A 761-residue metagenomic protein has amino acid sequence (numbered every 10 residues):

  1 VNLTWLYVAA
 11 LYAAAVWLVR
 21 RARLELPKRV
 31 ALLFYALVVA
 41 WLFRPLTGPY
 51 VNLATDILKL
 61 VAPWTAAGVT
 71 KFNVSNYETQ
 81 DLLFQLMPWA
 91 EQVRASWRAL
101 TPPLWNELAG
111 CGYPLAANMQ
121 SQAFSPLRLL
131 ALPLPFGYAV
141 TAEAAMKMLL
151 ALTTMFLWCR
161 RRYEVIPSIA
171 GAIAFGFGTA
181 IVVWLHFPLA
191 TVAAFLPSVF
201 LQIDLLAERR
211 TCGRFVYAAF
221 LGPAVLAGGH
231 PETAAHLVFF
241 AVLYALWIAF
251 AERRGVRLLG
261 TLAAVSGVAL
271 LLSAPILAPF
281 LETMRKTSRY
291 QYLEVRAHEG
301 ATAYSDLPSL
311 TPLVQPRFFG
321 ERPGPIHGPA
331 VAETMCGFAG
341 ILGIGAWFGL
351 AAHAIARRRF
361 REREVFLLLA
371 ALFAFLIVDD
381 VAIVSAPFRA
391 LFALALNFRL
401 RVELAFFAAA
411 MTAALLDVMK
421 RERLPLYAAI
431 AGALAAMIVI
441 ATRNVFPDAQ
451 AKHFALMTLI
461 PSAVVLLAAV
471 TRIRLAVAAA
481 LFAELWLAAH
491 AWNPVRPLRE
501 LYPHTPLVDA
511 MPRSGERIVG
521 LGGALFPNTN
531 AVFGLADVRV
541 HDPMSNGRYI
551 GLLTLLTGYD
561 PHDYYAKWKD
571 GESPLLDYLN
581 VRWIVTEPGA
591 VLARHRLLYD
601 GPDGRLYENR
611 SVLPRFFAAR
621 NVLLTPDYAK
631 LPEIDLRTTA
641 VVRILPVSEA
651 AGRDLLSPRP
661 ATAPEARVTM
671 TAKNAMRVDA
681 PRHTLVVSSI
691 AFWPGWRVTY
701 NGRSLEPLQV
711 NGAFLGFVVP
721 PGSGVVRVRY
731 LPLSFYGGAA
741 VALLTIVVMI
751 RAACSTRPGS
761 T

Functional and structural regions predicted by a protein language model:
V1-L32, P188, A194, Q202 (+8 more regions): Contiguous transmembrane helix-bundle modules in multi-pass membrane proteins
Y7-P114, M284-T287, E333, N493 (+3 more regions): Hydrophobic alpha-helical membrane-insertion signals
Y7-Y12, N118-F124, Y138-T153, M335-L350 (+1 more regions): Hydrophobic alpha-helical transmembrane segments
V39-V51, W97-T101, N118, L127-Y138 (+7 more regions): Membrane-interface helix-loop junctions at the exits of transmembrane helices
P45-R162, P167-F195, A301-T334, Y700: Active-site lumenal/periplasmic loops and adjacent helix-entry segments of GT-C-fold, multi-pass membrane
L58-T101, A269-A354, F375, R389 (+4 more regions): Periplasmic/ER-lumenal interhelical loops and adjacent helix-loop junctions in multi-pass membrane proteins
Y292-G300, A451-F454, A479, A483-P664 (+4 more regions): Extracytoplasmic
F375, R539, R582, P602 (+1 more regions): Active-site-proximal, structured, solvent-exposed surfaces of multi-pass membrane proteins that position macromolecular
